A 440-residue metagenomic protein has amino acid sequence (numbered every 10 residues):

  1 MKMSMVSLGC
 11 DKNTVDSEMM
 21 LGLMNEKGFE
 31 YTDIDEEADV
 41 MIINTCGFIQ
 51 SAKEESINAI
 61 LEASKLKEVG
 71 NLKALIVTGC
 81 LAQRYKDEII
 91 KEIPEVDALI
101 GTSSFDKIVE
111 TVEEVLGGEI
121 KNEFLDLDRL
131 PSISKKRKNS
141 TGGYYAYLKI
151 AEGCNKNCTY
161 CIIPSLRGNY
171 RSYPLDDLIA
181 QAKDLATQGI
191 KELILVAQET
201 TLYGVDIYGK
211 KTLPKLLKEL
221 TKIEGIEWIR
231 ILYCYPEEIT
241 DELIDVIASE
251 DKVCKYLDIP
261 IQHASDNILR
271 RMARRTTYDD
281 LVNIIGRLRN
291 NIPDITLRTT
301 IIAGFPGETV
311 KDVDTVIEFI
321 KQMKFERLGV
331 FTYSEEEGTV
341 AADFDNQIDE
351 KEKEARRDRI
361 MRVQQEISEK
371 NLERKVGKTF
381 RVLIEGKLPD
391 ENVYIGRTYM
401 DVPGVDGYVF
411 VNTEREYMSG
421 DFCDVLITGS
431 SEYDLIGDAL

Functional and structural regions predicted by a protein language model:
M1-Y203, E242, L257, Y278-G286 (+7 more regions): Proteins enriched for Cys/Gly/acidic motifs involved in redox and nucleic-acid/cofactor modification
S7, Y233, I261-H263, I384-G386 (+1 more regions): Flexible glycine-/small-residue-rich
C10, G204-G225, R271-M272, E335-E366: Radical SAM enzyme [4Fe-4S]-AdoMet core and its adjacent flexible, acidic and glycine-rich loops/tails across
A74-G79, R84, I89, T187-V310: Conserved SAM/AdoMet-binding glycine-rich loop
K91-D106, P214-I226, S249-C254, T315-R327 (+1 more regions): Structural recognition of alpha->loop->beta junctions
K138-N139, D245-S249, I261, L372-R374 (+2 more regions): Replace "in large, NTP-powered and nucleic-acid-processing enzymes" with "in large, NTP-powered factors and other
C158, L195, I231, I259 (+6 more regions): Conserved, mostly hydrophobic/aromatic
D343-L440: Terminal RNA-binding accessory module
